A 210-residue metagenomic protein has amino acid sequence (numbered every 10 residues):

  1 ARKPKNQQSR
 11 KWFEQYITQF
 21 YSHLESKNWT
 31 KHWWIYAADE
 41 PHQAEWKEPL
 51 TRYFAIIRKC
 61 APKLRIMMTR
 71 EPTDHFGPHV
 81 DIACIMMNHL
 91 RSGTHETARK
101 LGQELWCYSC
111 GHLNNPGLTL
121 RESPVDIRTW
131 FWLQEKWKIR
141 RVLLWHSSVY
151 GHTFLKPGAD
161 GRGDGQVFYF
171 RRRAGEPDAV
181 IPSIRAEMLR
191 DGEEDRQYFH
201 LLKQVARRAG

Functional and structural regions predicted by a protein language model:
A1-K156: Catalytic-core regions of glycoside hydrolase
N115, L133-G210: Aromatic- and carboxylate-lined catalytic core of secreted/periplasmic carbohydrate-active enzymes
